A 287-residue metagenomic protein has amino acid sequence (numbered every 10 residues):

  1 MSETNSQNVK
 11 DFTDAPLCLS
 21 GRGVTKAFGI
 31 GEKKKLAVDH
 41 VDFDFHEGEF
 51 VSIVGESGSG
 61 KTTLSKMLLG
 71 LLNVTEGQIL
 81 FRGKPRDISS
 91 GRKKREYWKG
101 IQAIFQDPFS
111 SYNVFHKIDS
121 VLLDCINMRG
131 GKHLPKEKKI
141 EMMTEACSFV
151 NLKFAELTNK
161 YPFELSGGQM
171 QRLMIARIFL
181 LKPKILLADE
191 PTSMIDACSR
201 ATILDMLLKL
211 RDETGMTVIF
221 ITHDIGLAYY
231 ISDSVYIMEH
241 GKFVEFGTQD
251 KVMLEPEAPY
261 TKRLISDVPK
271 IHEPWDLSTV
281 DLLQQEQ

Functional and structural regions predicted by a protein language model:
D11-L17, K34, Q249-Q287: Short catalytic/signature loops enriched in Gly
V54-E56: The feature captures the beta-strand-to-loop junction immediately N-terminal to the Walker
L69: Helix-to-loop junction immediately C-terminal to a conserved catalytic motif
R86-Q102, S120, M128, V252-P256: ABC ATPase NBD coupling module
Y161-L165, Q169: Conserved ABC ATPase signature
A228-Y230: A short, surface-exposed alpha-helical micro-motif characterized by mixed small hydrophobic and charged/polar residues
